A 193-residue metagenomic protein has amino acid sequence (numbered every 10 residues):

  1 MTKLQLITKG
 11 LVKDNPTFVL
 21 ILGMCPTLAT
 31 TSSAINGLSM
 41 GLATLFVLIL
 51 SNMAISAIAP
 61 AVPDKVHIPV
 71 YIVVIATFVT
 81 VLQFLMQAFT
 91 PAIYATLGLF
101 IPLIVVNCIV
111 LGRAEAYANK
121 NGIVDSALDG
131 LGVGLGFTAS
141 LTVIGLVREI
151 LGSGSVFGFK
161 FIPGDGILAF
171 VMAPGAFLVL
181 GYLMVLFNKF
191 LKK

Functional and structural regions predicted by a protein language model:
Q5, D125-K193: C-terminal transmembrane helix-loop-helix hairpin of multi-pass membrane proteins
I7-F18: N-terminal membrane topogenic signal
L22-L28, T44-I49, A76-Q83, V105-L111 (+2 more regions): Hydrophobic core segments of alpha-helical transmembrane domains in multi-pass membrane transport and ion-translocation
A34-L50, Y94-V105, P174: Structural signature of hydrophobic alpha-helical transmembrane segments
I35-N52, S56-V73: Loop-to-helix transition at the N-terminal end of transmembrane alpha-helices
S51-D64, L111-N121, L186-F190: C-terminal ends of transmembrane helices
P63-I75, T96-P102, S126-D129: Cytoplasmic-side transmembrane-helix entry/capping segments in multi-pass membrane proteins
V81-T96: Transmembrane alpha-helix boundary signature
